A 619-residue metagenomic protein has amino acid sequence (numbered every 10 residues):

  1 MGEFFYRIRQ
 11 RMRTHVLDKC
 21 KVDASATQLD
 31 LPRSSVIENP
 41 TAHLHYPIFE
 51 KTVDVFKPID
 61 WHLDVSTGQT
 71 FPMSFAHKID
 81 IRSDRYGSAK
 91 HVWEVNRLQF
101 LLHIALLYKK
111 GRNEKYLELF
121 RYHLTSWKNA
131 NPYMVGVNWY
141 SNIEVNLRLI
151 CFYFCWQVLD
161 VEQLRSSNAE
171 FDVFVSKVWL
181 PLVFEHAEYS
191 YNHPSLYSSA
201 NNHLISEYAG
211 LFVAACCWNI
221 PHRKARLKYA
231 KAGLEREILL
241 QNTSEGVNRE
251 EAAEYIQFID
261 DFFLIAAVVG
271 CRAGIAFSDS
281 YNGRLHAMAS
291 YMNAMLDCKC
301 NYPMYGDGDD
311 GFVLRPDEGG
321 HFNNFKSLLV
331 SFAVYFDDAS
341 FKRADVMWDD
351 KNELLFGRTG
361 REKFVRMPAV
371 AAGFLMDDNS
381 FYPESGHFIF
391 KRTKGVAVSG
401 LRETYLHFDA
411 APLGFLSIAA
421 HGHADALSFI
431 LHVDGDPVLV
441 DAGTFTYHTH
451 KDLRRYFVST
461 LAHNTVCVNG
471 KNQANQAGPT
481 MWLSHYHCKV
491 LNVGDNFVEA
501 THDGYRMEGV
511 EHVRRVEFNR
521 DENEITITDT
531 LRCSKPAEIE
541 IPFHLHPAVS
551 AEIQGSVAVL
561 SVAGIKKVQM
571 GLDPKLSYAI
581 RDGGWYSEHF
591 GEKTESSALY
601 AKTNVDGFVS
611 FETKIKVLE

Functional and structural regions predicted by a protein language model:
M1-S83, K90-V92: Extended, charge-enriched "interface" segments that sit outside catalytic cores
I59-V65, M376-D378, G386, I527: Beta-sandwich/jelly-roll carbohydrate-recognition scaffolds of carbohydrate-active enzymes
V65, Q99-L102, R392-K394, P412 (+1 more regions): Short, flexible loop/turn elements at secondary-structure junctions
G68-H286, N301: Aromatic-lined, polymer-binding surfaces characteristic of secreted/periplasmic polysaccharide-degrading enzymes
V92-W93, Y140, V145, A419-H423 (+2 more regions): Short alpha-helix boundary/capping segments
N96, E207, M288, E384-G386 (+3 more regions): Residues that flank catalytic or metal-binding motifs in active/ligand-binding sites
N146, G308, R315-E318, F322 (+4 more regions): CBM-like, beta-strand-rich accessory domains located in the C-terminal region of large, secreted polysaccharide-active
E251-L439, L491-V493, E499: Carbohydrate-active enzyme catalytic cores, enriched for enzymes that act on polyanionic acidic polysaccharides
